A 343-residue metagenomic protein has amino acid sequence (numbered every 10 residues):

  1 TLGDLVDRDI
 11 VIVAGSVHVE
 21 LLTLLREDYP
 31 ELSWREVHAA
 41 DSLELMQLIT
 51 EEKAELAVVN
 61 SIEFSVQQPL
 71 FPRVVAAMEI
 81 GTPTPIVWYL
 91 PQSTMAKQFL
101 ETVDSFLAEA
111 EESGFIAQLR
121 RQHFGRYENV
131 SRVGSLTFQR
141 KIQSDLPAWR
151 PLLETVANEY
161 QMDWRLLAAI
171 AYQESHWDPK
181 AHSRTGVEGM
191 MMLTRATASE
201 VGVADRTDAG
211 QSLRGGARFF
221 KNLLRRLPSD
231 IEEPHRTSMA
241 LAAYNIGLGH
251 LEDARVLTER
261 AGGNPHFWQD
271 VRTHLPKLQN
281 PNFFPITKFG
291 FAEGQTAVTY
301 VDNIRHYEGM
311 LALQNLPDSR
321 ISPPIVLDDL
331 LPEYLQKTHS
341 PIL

Functional and structural regions predicted by a protein language model:
T1-D41, Q143, P147-L152, G215: Bilobed "Venus flytrap"/periplasmic-binding protein-like clamshell domains and structurally analogous long
G3-D9, V13-V17, E63, P83-Y127 (+3 more regions): Extended ligand-binding regions for polar small-molecule ligands
A14, K180-A204, A209-N222, N280 (+1 more regions): Substrate-binding/active-site groove segments that recognize and process beta-1,4-linked N-acetyl-hexosamine
T23-L24, Q47-T82, E252-D253, L257-P265: A ligand-binding cleft/hinge motif common to bilobed small-molecule-binding domains
R35-E51, H235: Short helix-initiation/N-cap motifs at beta->coil->alpha
Y127-W177, G210, L227-I231, L316: Export/targeting segments at the very N-terminus of extracytoplasmic proteins
M162-D178, L213-A217, A240-I246, I304: Short, functionally critical alpha-helical segments immediately adjacent to catalytic or ligand/cofactor-binding
S238-M310: Catalytic and substrate-binding regions of cell-wall glycan-acting enzymes that process beta-1,4-linked
